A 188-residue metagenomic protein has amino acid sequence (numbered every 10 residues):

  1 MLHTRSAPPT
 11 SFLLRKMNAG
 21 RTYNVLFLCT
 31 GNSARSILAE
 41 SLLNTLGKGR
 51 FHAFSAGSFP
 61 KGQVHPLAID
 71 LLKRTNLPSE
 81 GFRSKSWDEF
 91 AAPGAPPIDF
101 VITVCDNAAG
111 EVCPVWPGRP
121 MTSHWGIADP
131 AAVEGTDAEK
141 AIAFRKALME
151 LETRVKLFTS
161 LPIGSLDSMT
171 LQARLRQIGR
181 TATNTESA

Functional and structural regions predicted by a protein language model:
L2-A188: Short polar/charged helix/loop
